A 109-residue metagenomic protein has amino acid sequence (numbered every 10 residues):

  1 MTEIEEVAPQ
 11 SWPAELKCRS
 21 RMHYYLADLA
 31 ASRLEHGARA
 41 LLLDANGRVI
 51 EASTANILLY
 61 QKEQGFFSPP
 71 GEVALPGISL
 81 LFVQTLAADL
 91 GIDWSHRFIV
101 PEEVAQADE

Functional and structural regions predicted by a protein language model:
M1-E109: Helix-start/capping segments and mature chain N-termini
